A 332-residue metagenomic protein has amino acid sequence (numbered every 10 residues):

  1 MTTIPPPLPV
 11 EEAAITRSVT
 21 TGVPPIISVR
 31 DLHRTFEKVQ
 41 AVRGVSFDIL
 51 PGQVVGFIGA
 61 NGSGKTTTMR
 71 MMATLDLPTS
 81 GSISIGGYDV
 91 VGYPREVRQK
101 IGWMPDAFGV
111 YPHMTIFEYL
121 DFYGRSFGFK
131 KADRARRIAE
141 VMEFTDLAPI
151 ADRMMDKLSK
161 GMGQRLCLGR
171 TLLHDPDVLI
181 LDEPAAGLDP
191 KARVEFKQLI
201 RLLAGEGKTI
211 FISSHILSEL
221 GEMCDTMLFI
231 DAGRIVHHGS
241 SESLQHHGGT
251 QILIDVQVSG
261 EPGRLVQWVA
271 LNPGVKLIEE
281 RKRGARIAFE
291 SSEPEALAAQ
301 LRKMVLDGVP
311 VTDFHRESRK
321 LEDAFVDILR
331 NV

Functional and structural regions predicted by a protein language model:
M1-H33, N331-V332: ABC-family P-loop ATPase nucleotide-binding domain
T2-P9, S292-V332: C-terminal coupling/interaction segments
P24-V29, R34-A232, V236-H237: ABC transporter nucleotide-binding domains
G59, L277-E280, R316: Hydrophobic/anchoring residues in structured secondary elements
R98, M142, Q245, F325-V326: Conserved protein kinase catalytic domain
Y119, R137, M154, S240 (+3 more regions): Hydrophobic alpha-helical segments typical of transmembrane helices and their membrane-interface/capping positions
K197-E290: ABC transporter nucleotide-binding domain
